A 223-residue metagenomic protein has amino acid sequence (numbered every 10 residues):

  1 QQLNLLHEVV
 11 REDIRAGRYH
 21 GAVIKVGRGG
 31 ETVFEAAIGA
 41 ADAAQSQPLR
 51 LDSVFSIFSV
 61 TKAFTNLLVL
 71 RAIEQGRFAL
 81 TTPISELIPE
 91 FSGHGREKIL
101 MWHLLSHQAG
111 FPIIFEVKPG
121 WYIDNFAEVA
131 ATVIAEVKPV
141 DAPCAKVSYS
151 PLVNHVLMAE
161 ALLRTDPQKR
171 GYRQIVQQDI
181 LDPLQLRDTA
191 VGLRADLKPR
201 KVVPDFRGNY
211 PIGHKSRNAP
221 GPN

Functional and structural regions predicted by a protein language model:
Q2-I57: Short, conserved catalytic-motif segment at the N-terminal edge
N4-R11, G30, S53-T82, L157-L162: Active-site SXXK
Y19-G21, V33, Q75, A79-T81 (+3 more regions): Short secondary-structure junction motifs
D42, H94-N223: Short, surface-exposed loop or secondary-structure junction motifs that flank catalytic or metal-binding residues
L49, I57, T61, S150-P151 (+1 more regions): Residue-level marker of regulatory loop/turn positions in helix-turn-helix DNA-binding domains and in histidine
L80-H94, L184: Short, glycine/proline-biased beta-turn/loop segments that scaffold the active-site neighborhood
